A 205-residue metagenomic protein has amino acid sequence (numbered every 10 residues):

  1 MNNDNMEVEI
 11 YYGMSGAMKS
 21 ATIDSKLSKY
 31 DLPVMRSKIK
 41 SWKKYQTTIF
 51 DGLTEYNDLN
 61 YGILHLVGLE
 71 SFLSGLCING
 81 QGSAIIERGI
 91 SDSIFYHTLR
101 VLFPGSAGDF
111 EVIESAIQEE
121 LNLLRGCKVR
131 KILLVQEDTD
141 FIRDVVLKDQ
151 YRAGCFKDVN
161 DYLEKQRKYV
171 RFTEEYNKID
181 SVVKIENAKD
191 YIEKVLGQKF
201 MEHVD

Functional and structural regions predicted by a protein language model:
N2, L147-A153, K157-D205: NTP-dependent small-molecule kinase module
Y11: Hydrophobic anchor at the beta1->P-loop junction of P-loop NTPases
M14: P-loop (Walker A) phosphate-binding loop of NTP-binding proteins
A17: ATP-binding Walker
S20: Walker A/P-loop
D24-L76: Conserved substrate/cofactor phosphate-moiety recognition/catalytic segment in nucleotide-dependent phosphotransferases
N60-R125: Glycine-rich phosphate-binding loop used to anchor ATP phosphates in small-molecule kinases, encompassing both
Y96, R100-R171: A glycine- and Lys/Arg-enriched "phosphate-lid" helix/loop adjacent to the NTP-binding pocket of small-molecule kinases
